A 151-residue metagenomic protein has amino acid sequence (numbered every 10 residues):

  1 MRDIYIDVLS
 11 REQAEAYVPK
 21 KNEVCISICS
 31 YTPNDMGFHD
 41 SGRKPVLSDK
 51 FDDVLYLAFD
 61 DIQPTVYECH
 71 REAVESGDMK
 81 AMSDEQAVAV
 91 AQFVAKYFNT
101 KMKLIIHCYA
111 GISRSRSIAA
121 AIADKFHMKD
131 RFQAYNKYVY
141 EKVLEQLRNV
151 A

Functional and structural regions predicted by a protein language model:
M1-I4: Short Lys/Arg-enriched alpha/beta "domain-start" segment
L9-N99: Cysteine-based protein phosphatase catalytic domain of the PTP/DSP
A87, A91, R116-A119, Y140: Short amphipathic alpha-helical surface patches that serve as generic macromolecular interface elements
F98-F126: Catalytic cysteine-centered active loop of the rhodanese-like fold, especially the PTP/DSP P-loop
A120, D124-A151: Cysteine-dependent PTP/DSP-like catalytic domain, specifically the C-terminal lobe
